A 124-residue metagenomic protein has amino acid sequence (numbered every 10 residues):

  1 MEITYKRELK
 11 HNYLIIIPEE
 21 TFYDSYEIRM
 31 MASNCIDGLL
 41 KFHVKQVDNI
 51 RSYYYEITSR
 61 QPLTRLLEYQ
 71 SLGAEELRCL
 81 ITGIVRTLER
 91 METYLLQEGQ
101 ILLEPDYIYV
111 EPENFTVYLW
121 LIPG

Functional and structural regions predicted by a protein language model:
M1-G124: ATP/nucleotide-binding catalytic cores
